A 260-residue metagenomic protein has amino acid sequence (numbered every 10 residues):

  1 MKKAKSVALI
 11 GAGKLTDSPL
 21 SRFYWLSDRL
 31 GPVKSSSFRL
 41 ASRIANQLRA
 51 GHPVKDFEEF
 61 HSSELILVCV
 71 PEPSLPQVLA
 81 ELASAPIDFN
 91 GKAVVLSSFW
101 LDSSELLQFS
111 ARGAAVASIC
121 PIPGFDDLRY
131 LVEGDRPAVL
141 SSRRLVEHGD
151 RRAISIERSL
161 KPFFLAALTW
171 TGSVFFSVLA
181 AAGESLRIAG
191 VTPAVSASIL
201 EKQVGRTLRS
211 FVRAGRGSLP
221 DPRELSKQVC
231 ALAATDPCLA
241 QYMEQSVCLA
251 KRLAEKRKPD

Functional and structural regions predicted by a protein language model:
M1-H61: NAD(P)+-binding Rossmann beta1-loop-alpha1 motif at the extreme N-terminus of oxidoreductases
W25, A83-G91, F109-A111: Short, conserved loop/helix-junction motifs that constitute active-site signature segments in enzyme catalytic cores
F57-S84: Rossmann-like NAD(P)-binding element
S97-L165: Rossmann-fold dinucleotide-binding core
S159-L232: Helical "substrate-binding/catalytic lid" subdomain of Rossmann-like NAD(P)-dependent dehydrogenases/reductases
R213-D260: C-terminal active-site/capping subdomain that shapes the small-molecule cofactor and substrate pocket of enzyme
